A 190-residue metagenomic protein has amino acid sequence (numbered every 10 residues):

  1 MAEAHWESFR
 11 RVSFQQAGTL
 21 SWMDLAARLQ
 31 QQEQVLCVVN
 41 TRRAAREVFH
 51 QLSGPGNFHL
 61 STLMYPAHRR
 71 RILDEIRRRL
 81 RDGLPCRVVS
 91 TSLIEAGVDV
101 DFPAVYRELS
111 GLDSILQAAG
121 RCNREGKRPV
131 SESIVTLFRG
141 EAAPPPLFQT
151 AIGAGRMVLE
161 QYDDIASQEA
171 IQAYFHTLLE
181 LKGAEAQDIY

Functional and structural regions predicted by a protein language model:
M1, I72-L73: Substrate-gripping "pore-loop 1 plus following alpha2 helix"
M1-Q30: Interdomain hinge/linker at the junction between the two RecA-like core domains of SF2 helicases
R10, L84, S131: Residue-level signal for beta-strand positions within conserved beta-sheet cores that form or flank
V12, T62, T91-S92, S110: Flexible, active-site-adjacent loop/turn segments at secondary-structure boundaries
S21-W22, I72, S90: Amphipathic coiled-coil/heptad-repeat helices and related helical stalk/stem segments that mediate oligomerization
A27-Q34, V38, R43, E47 (+5 more regions): C-terminal helicase lobe and adjacent C-terminal extensions/tails of nucleic-acid helicase motors
L80-E95, R107: Conserved two-lobed SF2 helicase motor
V98-F102: Conserved ATPase-coupling elements of RecA-like P-loop NTPase cores
